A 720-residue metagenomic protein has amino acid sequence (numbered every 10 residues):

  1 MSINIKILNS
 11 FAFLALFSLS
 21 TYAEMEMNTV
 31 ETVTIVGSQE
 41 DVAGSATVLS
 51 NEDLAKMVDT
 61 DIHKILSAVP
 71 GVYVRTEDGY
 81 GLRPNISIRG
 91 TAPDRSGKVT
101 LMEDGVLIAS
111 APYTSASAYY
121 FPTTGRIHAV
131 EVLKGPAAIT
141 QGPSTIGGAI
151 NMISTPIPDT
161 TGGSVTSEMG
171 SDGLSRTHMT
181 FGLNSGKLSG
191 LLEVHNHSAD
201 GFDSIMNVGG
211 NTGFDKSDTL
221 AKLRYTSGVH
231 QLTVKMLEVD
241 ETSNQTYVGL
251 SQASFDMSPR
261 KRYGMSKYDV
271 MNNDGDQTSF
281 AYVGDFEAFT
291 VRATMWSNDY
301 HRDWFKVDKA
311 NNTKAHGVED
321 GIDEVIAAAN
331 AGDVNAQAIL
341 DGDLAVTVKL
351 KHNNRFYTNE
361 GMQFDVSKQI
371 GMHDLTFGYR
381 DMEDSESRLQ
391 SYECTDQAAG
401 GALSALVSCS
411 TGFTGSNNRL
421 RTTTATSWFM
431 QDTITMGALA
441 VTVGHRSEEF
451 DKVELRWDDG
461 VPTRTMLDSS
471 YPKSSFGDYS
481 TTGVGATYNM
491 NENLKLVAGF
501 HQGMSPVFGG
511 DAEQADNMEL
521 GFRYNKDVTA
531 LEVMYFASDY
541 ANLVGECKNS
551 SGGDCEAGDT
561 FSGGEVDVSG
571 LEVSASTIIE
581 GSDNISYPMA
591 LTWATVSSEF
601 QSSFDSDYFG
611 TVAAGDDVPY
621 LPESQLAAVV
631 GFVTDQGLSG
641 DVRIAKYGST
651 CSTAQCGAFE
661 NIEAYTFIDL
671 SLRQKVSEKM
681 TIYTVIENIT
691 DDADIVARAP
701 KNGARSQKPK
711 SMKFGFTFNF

Functional and structural regions predicted by a protein language model:
T29-M57, H63, L82-N85: N-terminal periplasmic "start-of-domain" segments of outer-membrane beta-barrel proteins
S67-V106: Extracytoplasmic beta-strand/coil segments of soluble accessory domains associated with Gram-negative outer-membrane
V106-K134: Short acidic/polar hinge/loop motifs at secondary-structure boundaries that mediate gating or recognition
G162-S164, M169-S198, N207-T246, V270-D285: Transmembrane beta-barrel wall of Gram-negative outer-membrane proteins
T226-V234, M271-D459, N489: Face-selective signature of the C-terminal outer-membrane beta-barrel domain
A281-D308, N489-G499, Q514-F604, V685-E687: Membrane-embedded beta-barrel scaffold of Gram-negative outer-membrane proteins
Q369-D384, S410-Y540, I579-E580, Y587 (+3 more regions): Structural signature of Gram-negative outer-membrane beta-barrels, strongest in the C-terminal barrel of TonB-dependent
Q369-M372, T435-V441, E449-F450, N491 (+5 more regions): Gram-negative outer-membrane beta-barrel transporters
